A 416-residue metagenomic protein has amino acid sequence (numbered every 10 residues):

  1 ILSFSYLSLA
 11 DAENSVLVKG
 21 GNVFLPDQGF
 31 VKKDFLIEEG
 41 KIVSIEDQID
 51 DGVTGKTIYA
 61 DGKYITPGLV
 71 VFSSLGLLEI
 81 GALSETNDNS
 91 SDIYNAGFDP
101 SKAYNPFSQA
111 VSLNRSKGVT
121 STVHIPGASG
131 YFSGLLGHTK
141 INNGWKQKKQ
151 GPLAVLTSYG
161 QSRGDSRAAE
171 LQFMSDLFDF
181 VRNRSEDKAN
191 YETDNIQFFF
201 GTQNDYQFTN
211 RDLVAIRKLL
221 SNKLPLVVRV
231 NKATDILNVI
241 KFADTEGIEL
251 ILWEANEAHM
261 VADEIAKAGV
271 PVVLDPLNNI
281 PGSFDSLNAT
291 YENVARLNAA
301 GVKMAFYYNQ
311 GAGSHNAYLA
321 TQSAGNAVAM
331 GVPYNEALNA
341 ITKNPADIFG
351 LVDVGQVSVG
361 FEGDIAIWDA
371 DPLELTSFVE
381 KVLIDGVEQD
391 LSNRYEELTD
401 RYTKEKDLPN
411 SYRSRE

Functional and structural regions predicted by a protein language model:
S5-L7: N-terminal signal peptide c-region/cleavage motif recognized by signal peptidases
D11-N14, V23, D27-T66: Histidine-rich, glycine-flanked metal-binding segment
V16-V18, D51-S101, S116: Replace "His-x-His-based motif
G21, K33, V359-Y402: C-terminal cap of metal-dependent C-N hydrolases
G81-A82, T86-S91, N95-G97, P225 (+3 more regions): His/Asp/Glu-enriched, well-ordered alpha-helical/loop segment that forms or immediately abuts the divalent-metal
A82-Y104, W145, T202-Y206, P271-L274: Active-site gating loops and adjacent loop-to-helix segments of metal-dependent hydrolytic enzymes
R115-L250, F378, R415: Polyanionic/metal-chelating signatures
A243-L250, A266-V273, G301-K303: Glycine-enriched alpha-helix->loop->beta-strand junction motifs that scaffold or abut catalytic
